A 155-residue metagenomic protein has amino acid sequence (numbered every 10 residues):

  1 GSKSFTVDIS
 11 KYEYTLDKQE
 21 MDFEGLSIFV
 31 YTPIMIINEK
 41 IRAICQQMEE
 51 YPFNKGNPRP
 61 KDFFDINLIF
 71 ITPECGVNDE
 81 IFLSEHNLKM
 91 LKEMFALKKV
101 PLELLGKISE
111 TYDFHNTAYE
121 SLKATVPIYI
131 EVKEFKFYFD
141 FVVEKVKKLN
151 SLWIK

Functional and structural regions predicted by a protein language model:
G1-K155: Structured mid-to-C-terminal alpha-helical surface segments
